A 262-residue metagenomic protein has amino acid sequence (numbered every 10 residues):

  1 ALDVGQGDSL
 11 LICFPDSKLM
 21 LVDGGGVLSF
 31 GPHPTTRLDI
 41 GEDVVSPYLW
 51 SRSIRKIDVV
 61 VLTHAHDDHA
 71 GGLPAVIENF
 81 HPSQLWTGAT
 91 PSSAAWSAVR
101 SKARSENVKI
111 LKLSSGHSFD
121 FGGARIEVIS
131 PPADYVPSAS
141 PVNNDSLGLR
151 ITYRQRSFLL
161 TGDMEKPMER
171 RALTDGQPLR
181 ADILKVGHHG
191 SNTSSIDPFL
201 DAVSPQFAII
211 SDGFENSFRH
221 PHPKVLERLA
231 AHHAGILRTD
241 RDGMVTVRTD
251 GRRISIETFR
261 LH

Functional and structural regions predicted by a protein language model:
A1-H262: Non-globular, low-confidence helical/coil segments that flank catalytic cores
